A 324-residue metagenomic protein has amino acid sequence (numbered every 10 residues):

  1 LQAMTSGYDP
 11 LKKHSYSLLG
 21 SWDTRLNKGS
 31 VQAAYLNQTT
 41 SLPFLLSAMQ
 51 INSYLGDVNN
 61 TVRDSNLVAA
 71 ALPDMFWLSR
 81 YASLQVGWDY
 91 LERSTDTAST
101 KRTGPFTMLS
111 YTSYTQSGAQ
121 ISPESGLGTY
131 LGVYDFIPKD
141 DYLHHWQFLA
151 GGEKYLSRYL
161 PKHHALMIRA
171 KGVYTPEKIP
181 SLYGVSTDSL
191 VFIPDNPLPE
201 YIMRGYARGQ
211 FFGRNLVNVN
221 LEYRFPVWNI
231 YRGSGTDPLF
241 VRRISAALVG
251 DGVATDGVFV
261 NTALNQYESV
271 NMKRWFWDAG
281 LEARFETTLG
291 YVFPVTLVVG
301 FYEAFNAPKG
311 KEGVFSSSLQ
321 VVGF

Functional and structural regions predicted by a protein language model:
L1-S41, G104-S125, N215, N229 (+1 more regions): Outer-membrane beta-barrel initiation region
L1-T24, L45-V58, V86-S94, L127-K139 (+3 more regions): Transmembrane beta-strand segments that form the barrel wall of outer-membrane beta-barrel proteins
L11-Y16, T39-L46, M75-L84, T115-Q120 (+4 more regions): Repeated loop/turn-to-beta-strand initiation elements of outer-membrane beta-barrel proteins
W22, G29, Q50-Y54, D64-V68 (+6 more regions): Transmembrane beta-barrel architecture of outer-membrane proteins
A34, L55-V58, A71-T97: Large, well-folded core regions of big proteins
S53-Y54, A70, P105-L248, D256-M272 (+3 more regions): C-terminal outer-membrane beta-barrel translocator/porin domains of Gram-negative envelope proteins and their
S65, S83-P123: Outer-membrane beta-barrel transmembrane domain signature of Gram-negative proteins, especially the mid-to-C-terminal
V260-F324: C-terminal beta-signal and terminal closure region of outer-membrane beta-barrel proteins
